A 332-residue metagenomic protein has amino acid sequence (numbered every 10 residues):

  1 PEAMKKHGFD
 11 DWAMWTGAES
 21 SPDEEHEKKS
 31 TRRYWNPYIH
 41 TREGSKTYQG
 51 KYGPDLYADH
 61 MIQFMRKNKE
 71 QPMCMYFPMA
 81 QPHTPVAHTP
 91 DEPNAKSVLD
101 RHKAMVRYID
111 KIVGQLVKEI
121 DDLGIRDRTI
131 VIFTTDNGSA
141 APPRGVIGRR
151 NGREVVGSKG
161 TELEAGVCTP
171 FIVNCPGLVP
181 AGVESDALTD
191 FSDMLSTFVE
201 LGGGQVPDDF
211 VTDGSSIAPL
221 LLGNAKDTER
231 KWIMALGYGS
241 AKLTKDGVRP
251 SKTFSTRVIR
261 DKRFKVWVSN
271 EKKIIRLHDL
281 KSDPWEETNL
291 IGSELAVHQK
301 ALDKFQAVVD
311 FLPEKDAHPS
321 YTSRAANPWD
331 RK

Functional and structural regions predicted by a protein language model:
P1, W15-A18, Y76-P85, F133-A141 (+4 more regions): Short, solvent-exposed turn/loop segments enriched in Gly/Ser/Thr/Pro and often Arg
P1-M73, M79-H88, K245: Formylglycine-dependent
E2-G8, P85-H88, N94, V98 (+2 more regions): Histidine-centered active-site microenvironments of extracellular/periplasmic hydrolases and transferases
H7-D10, N68-M75, I125-V131, C168 (+2 more regions): Loop/turn elements at helix/coil->beta-strand transitions in domains of secreted/extracellular proteins
D10-D11, T16-S21, S139-G145, R149-R153 (+6 more regions): C-terminal cap/loop subdomain of S1 sulfatases and analogous C-terminal strand-loop tails that border
E43-D55, A95-Y108: The substrate-binding groove and active-site-proximal loops of carbohydrate-active enzymes, especially glycoside
P72-P78, V106, V113, I120 (+5 more regions): Beta-strand elements within well-structured catalytic alpha/beta cores of enzymes that handle phosphate/sulfate esters
V146, M194, E271-I274, L280-K332: Long, internal low-complexity/basic segments
